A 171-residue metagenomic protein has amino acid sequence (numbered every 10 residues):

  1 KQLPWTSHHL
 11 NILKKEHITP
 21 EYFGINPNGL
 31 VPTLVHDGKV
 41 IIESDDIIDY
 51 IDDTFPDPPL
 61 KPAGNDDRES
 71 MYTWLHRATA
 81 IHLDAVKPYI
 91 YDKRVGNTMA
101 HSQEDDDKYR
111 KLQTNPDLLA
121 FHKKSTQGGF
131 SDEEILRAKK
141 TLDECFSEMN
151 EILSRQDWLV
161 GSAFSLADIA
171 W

Functional and structural regions predicted by a protein language model:
K1-P116, G129, L136: GST-like domain detector, emphasizing the conserved glutathione-binding G-site in the N-terminal thioredoxin-like
I42-E43, T141, S165: Secondary-structure junction/capping motif
S70, T141-C145, A170: Charged catalytic carboxylate motif
Q113-E151: Alpha-helix-centered segments that form part of catalytic cores
M149-V160: Hydrophobic alpha-helical bundle segments that form small-molecule/ligand-binding pockets
L159-W171: GST superfamily/GST-like fold recognition
